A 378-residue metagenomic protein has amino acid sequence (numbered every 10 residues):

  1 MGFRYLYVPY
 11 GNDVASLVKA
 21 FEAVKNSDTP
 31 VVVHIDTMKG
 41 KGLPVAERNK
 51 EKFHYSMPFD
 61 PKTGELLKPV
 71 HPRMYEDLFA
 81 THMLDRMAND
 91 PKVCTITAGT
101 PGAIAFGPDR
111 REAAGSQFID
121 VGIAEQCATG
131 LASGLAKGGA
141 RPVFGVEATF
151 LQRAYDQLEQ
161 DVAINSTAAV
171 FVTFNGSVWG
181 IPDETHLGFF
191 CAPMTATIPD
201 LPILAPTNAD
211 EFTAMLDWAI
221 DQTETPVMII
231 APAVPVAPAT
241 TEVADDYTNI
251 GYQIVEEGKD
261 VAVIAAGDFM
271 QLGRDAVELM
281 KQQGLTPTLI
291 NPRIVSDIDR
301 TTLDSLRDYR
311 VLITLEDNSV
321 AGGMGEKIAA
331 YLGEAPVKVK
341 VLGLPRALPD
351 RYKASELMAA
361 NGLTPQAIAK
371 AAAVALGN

Functional and structural regions predicted by a protein language model:
M1-K52, P69-H82, A88-A113, D120 (+5 more regions): Thiamine diphosphate
A20-F21, Q157, M215-L216: Short beta-alpha junctions and helix-cap segments that line functional grooves
Y55-K68: Aromatic- and acidic-residue-enriched carbohydrate-binding clefts of CAZyme catalytic domains
P58, A196-T241: Helix-enriched interaction subdomains in cytosolic or periplasmic regions, typified by TIR/SEFIR signaling/NADase cores
F118, C127-G145, A154: Extended, hydrophobic alpha-helical segments in both membrane/secreted and soluble proteins
G139, D161-A163: Acidic (Asp/Glu)-rich catalytic clusters
V143-F144, V172-N175: Short beta-strands and strand-loop turn motifs
S166-A168, D200-L201: Short glycine-/polar-rich loops that comprise or flank the Walker A/P-loop and associated switch/sensor motifs
